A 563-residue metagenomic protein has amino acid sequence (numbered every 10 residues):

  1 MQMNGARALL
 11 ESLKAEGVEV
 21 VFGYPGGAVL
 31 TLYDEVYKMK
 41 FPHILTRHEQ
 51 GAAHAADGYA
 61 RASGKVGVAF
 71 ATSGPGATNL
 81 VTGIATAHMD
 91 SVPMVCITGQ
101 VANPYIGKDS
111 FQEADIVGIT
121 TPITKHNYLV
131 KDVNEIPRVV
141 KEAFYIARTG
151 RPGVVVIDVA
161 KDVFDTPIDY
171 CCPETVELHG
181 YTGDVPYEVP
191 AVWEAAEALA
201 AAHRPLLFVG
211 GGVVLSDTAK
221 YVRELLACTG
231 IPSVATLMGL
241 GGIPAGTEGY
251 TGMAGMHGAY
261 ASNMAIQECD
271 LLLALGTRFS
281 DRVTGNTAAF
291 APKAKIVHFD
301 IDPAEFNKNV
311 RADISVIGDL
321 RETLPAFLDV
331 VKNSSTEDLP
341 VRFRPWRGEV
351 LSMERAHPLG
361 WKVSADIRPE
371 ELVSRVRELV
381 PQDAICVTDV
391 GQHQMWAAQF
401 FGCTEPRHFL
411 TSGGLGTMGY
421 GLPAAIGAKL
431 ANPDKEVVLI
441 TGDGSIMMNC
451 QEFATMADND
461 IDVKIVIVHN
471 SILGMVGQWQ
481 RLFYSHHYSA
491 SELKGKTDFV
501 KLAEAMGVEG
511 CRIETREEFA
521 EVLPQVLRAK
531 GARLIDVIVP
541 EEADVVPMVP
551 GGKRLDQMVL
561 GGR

Functional and structural regions predicted by a protein language model:
M1-D338, W361, R375, L379-Q382 (+4 more regions): N-terminal alpha/beta PP-like core and its mobile active-site loop of ThDP/TPP-dependent enzymes
A6-L9, K14, L32-D34, G348-P423 (+2 more regions): Active-site diphosphate/adenylate-binding microenvironment
Y24-G26, I44-H54, A69-G76, K131-D132 (+7 more regions): Active-site nucleophile and cofactor-binding loops and adjacent substrate-binding regions of central metabolic enzymes
L32, T166-D169, I243-A245, L351-M353 (+2 more regions): Short acidic/His/Gly/Ser-rich catalytic and metal-binding motifs that mark active-site loops of diverse hydrolases
I97, F111-Q112, N263, N307-N309 (+3 more regions): Thiamine diphosphate
N134, K293-V390, R516-E517, L523-Q525 (+1 more regions): Phosphate/pyrophosphate-binding active-site segments
V156, H298, V387, I440-T441: Generic enzyme active-site microenvironment
K161-F164, H393, E541: Short, internal active-site loops enriched in acidic
